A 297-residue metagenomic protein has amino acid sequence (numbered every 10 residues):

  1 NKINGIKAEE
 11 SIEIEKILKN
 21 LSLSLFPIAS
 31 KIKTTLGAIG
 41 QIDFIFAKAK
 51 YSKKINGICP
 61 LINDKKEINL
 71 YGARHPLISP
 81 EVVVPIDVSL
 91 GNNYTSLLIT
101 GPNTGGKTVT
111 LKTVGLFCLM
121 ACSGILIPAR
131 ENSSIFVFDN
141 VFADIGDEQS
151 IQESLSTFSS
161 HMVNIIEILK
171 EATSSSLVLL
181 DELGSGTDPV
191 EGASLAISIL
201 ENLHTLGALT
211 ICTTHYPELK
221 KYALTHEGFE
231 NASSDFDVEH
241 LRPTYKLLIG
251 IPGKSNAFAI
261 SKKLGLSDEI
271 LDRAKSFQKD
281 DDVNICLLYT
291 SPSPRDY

Functional and structural regions predicted by a protein language model:
N1-S30, V82, N93: Switch/coupling subdomain of P-loop NTPase systems
K7-E10, I14, D43-F46, L169: A structural signal for well-ordered alpha-helices, especially hydrophobic packing surfaces of coiled-coils
L23-S79: Phosphate-binding P-loop/Walker A region and its immediate neighborhood
K54-S291: ATPase nucleotide-binding head domains, primarily ABC-like/P-loop NTPase cores
P292-Y297: A short, hydrophobic C-terminal helix/tail in secreted or cell-surface proteins
